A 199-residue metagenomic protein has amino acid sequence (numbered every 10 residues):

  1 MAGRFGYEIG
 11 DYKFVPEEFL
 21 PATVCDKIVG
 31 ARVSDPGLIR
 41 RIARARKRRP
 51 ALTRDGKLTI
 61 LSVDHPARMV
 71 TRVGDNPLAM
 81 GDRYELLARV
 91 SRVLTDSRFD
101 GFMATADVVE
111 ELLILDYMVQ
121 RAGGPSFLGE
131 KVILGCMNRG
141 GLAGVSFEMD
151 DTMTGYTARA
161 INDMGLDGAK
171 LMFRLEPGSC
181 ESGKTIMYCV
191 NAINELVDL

Functional and structural regions predicted by a protein language model:
A2-A51, A67-Y117: An N-cap/entry alpha-helix motif that binds or orients negatively charged groups
K47-T53, G123-S126: Short boundary motifs at domain starts and secondary-structure transition points
R49, A158, N194: Short glycine-/small-residue-rich flexible loop motifs, especially phosphate/cofactor-binding loops
L58, E130-L134, L199: Proline-centered loop/turn at the N-terminus of a beta-strand
L61: Conserved, mostly hydrophobic/aromatic
H65-R68, P77-V190: Active-site beta->alpha loop and helix N-cap motifs at the rims of alpha/beta catalytic domains
C180-E181, E195-L199: A contiguous, surface-oriented mixed alpha/beta subdomain in the mid-to-C-terminal portion of proteins that forms
